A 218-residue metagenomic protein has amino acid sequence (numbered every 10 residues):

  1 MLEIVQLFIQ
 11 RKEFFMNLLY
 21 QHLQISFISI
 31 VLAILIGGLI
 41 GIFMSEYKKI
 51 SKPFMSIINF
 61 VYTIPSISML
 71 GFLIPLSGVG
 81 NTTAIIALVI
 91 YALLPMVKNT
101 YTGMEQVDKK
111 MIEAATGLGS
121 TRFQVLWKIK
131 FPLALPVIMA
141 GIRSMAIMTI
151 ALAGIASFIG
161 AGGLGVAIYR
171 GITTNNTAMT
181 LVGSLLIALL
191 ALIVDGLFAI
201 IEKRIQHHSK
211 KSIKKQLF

Functional and structural regions predicted by a protein language model:
K12, M16, I50-P53, T82 (+6 more regions): Alpha-helical membrane-protein architecture signal
F15-F43: Transmembrane alpha-helix signature in integral membrane proteins
N17, Q21-I25, I74-P95, M179 (+1 more regions): Loop-to-helix entry region at the N-terminal start of transmembrane alpha-helices in multi-pass membrane transporters
F27, I90, F123-I155, A178 (+2 more regions): Transmembrane alpha-helices
I40-L73, L88, K98-T102, Q106 (+1 more regions): Cytoplasmic-entry segments and transmembrane alpha-helices of multi-pass inner-membrane transporters
K48, E105, L181-F218: C-terminal transmembrane helix and the adjacent membrane-cytosol boundary/short C-terminal tail of inner/organellar
I74-P75, L152-L181, L186, I213-K214: Glycine-rich helix-loop "coupling/hinge" segments at transmembrane-helix boundaries in multipass transporters
T100-I138: Short cytoplasmic-facing helical segments at TM-TM junctions of multi-pass membrane proteins
